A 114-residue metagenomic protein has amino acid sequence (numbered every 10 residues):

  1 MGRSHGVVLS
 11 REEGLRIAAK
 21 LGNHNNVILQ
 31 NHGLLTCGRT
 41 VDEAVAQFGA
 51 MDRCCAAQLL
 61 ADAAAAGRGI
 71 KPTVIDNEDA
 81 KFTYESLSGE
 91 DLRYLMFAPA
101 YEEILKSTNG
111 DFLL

Functional and structural regions predicted by a protein language model:
M1-L9, E13: Class I SAM-dependent methyltransferase SAM-binding "motif I" and its flanking Rossmann-like core
K20: Flexible glycine/proline-rich, aromatic-decorated loop/lid segments
N23-L114: A conserved C-terminal secondary-structure "cap"
